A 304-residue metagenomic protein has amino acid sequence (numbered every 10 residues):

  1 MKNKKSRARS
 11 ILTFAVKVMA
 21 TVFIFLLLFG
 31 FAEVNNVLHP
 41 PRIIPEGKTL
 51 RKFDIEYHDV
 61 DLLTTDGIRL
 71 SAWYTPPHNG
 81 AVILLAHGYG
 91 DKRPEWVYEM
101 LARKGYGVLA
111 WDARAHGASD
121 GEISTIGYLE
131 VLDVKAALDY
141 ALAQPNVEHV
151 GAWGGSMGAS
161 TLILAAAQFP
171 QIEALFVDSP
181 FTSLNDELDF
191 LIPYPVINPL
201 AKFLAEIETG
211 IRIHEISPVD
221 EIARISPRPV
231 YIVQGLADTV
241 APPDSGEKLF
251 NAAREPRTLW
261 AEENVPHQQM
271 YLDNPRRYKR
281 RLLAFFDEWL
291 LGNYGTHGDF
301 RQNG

Functional and structural regions predicted by a protein language model:
I11-L63: An N-terminal hydrophobic leader/cap segment in hydrolases
T65, L70-Y140: Membrane-embedded segments
P145-S156: Alpha/beta-hydrolase fold nucleophile elbow
L164-H214, D220-A223, A261: Hydrolase active-site cap/lid region
I225-S226, Y231-Q234, D238: Short beta-strand/loop motif that positions the catalytic acidic residue of the alpha/beta-hydrolase fold
T239-S245: Conserved alpha/beta-hydrolase "acid-adjacent" motif
V265-R276: Catalytic histidine-centered segment of alpha/beta-hydrolase-like enzymes
N274-G304: Catalytic active-site module of serine/aspartate enzymes centered on a nucleophile-bearing elbow/loop
